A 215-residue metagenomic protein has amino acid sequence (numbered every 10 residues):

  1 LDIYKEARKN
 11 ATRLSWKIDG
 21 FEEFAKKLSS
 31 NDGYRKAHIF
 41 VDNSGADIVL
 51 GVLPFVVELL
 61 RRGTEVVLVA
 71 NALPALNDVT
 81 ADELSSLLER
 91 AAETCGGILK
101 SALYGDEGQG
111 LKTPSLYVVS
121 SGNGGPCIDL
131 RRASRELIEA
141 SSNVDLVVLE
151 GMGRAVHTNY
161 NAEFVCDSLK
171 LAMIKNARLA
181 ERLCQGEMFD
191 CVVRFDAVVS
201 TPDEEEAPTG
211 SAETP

Functional and structural regions predicted by a protein language model:
L1-A37, A46-I48: Electropositive, gly/pro-rich neighborhoods at or near active sites that engage anionic ligands
E23-K27, G51-V56, E136, N143: Short, hydrophobic/aromatic alpha-helical segments in well-folded domains
G33-R35, R62, S142-N143: Residue-level preference for short coil/turn positions at secondary-structure junctions
K36, T64-V67, D167: Residues at the starts of beta-strands that form the adenosine-phosphate
K36-N43, V69: Short glycine-rich or small-residue beta-strand-to-loop segments that form or flank ligand, phosphate, metal/Fe-S
G45-L68: Histidine-anchored nucleotide/phosphate-binding helix
N71-A72, V79-P215: C-terminal functional extensions of proteins
